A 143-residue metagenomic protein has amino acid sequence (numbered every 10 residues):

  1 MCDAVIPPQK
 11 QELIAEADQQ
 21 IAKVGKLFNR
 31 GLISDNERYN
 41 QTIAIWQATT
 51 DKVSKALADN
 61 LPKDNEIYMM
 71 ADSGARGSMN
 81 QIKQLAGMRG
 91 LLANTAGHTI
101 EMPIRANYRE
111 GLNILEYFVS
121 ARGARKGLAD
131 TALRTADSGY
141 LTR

Functional and structural regions predicted by a protein language model:
M1-R143: Append "with occasional cross-activation on large, charged helical scaffolds in nucleic-acid assemblies
